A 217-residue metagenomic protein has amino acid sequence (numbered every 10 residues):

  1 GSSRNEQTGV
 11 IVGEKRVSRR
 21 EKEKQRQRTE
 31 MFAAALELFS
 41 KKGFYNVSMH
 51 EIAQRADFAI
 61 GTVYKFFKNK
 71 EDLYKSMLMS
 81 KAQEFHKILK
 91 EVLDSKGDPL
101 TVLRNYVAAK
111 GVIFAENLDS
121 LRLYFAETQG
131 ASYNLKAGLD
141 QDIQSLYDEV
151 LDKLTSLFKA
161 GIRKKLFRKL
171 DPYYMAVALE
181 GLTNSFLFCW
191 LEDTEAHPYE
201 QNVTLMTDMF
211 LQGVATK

Functional and structural regions predicted by a protein language model:
G1-K15, V112-I113, D152-K164, V177 (+1 more regions): C-terminal peripheral helix-coil segments that are non-catalytic and often amphipathic
Q27-L36, I52, M77-K81, F85 (+1 more regions): Generic hydrophobic, amphipathic alpha-helix propensity
R28-T29, M49, E71, K75 (+7 more regions): Short, structured helix-loop boundary elements
E30, L38-D72, S76: Helix-turn-helix
S76, S80, K90-D119, M175-L179 (+1 more regions): Hydrophobic alpha-helical connector segments
Q83-H86, K90, L135-K164, Y173-V177 (+1 more regions): Amphipathic alpha-helical packing segments from all-alpha helical-bundle domains
F114-G138, F188-C189: Amphipathic alpha-helical segments used for helix-helix packing
